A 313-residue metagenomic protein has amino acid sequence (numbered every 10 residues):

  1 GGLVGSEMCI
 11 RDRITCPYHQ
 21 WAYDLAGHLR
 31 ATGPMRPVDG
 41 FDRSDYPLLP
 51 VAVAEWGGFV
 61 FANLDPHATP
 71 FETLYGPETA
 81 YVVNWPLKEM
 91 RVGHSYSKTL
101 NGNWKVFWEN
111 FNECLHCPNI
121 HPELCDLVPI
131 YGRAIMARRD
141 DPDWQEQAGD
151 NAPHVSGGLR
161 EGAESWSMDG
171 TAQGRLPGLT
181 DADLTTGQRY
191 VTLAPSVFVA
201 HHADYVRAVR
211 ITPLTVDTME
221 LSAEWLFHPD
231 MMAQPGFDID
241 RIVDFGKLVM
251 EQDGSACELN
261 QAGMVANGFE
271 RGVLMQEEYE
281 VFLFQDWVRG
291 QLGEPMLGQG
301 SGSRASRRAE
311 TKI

Functional and structural regions predicted by a protein language model:
G1-I10: Single conserved hydrophobic/aromatic residue that forms the stacking wall/gate of nucleotide- or nucleobase-binding
E7, A26-H28, T192-S196: Short, solvent-exposed coil/turn segments at beta-strand boundaries
R13: Residues immediately within or flanking Cys/His clusters that coordinate Zn2+ in small zinc-binding modules
C16: Short cysteine-rich clusters marking metal-coordination/redox-active sites
Q20: Cys/His-coordinated zinc-binding microdomains
H28-F61: Short Fe-S-cluster ligation motifs
A52-E55, F59-I313: C-terminal catalytic domain of Rieske-type non-heme iron oxygenases
